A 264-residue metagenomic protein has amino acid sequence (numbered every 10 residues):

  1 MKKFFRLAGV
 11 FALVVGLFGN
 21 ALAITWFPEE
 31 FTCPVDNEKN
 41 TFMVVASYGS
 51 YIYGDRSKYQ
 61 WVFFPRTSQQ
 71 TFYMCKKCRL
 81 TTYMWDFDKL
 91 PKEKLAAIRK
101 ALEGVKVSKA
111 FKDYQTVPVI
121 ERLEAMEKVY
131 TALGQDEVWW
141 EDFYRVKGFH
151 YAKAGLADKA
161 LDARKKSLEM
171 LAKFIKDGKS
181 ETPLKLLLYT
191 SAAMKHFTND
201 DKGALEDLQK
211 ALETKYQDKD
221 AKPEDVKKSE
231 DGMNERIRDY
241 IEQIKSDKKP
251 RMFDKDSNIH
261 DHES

Functional and structural regions predicted by a protein language model:
A21-K100: N-terminal cysteine/histidine-rich coordination modules
E93-G155, T182-F197: Amphipathic alpha-helical repeat scaffolds of TPR domains
W139, K159, K179-L184, K222-R236: Structural signature of alpha-solenoid helical repeat junctions
D201-K219: TPR/TPR-like (Sel1-like) alpha-helical repeat modules
Q217-S264: Terminal, low-structured helical/coil segments at or just beyond the last alpha-helical repeat
